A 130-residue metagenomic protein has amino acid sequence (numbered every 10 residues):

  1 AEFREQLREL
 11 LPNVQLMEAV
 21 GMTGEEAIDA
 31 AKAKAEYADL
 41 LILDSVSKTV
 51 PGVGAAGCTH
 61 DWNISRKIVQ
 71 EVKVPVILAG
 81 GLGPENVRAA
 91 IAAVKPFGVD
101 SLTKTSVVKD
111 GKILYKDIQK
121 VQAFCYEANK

Functional and structural regions predicted by a protein language model:
A1, S45-V50, A93-Q122: Glycine-rich phosphate-binding active-site loops on the catalytic face of alpha/beta enzymes
A1-L78, E85-N86: Conserved anion-binding
Q6, A89, K120-A123: Alpha-helical elements of Rossmann-like donor-binding domains used by nucleotide-donor carbohydrate transfer enzymes
H60, L82, K116, K120: Soluble or luminal CAZymes and related metallo-dependent hydrolases
E71, L78-K95, S106-K109: A C-terminal functional module that forms or caps the active site or interfaces directly with catalytic machinery
N129-K130: Generic C-terminal helix-cap and adjacent flexible tail
